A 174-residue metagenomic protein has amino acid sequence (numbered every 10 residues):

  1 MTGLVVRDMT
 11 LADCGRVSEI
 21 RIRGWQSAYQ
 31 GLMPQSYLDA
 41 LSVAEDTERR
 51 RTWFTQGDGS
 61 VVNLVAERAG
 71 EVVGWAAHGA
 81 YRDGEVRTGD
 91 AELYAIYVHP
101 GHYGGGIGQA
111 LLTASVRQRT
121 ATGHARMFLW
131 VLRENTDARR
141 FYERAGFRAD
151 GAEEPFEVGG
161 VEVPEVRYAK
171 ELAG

Functional and structural regions predicted by a protein language model:
M1: Short, conserved catalytic or adaptor-binding loops enriched in Gly and charged residues
L4, D8-C14, S18-G105, Q109-A114 (+3 more regions): Acetyl-CoA-dependent GNAT
G89-A91, A125-G174: C-terminal "cap" of GNAT-fold acetyltransferases
G105, T122-A125: Short coil/turn segments at alpha/beta junctions that flank glycine-rich nucleotide-binding fingerprints
